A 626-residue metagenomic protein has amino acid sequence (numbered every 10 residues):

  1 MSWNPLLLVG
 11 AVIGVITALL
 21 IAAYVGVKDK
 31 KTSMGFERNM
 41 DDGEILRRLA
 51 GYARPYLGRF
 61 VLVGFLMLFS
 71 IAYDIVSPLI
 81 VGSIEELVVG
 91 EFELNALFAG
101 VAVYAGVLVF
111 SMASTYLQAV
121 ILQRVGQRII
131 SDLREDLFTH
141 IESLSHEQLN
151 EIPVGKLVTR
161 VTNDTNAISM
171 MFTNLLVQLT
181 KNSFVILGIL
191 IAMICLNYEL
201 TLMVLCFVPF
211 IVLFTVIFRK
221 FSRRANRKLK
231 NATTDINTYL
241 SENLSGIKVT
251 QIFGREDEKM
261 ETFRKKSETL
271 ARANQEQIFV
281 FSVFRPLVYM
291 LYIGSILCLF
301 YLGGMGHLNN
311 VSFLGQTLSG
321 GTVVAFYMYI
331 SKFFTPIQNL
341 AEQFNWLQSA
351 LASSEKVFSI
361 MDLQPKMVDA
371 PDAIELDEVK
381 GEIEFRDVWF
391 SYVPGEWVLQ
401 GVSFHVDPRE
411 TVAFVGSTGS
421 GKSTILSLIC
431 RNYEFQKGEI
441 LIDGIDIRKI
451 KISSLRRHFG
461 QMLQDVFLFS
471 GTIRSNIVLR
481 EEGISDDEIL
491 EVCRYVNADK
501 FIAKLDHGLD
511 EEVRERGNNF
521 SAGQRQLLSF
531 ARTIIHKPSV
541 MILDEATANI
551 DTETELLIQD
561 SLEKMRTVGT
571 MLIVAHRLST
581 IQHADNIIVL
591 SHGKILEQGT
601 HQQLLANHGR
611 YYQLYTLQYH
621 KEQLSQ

Functional and structural regions predicted by a protein language model:
M1-N39, F60-S114, I194-E199, N310-L314: Transmembrane helix-loop-helix hairpins at lipid-water interfaces of multipass membrane proteins, especially the type-1
S2-N4, F65, Y73-S77, S83 (+5 more regions): Hydrophobic alpha-helical transmembrane segments of ABC transporter permease domains
V25-D42, F65-L66, Y73-E86, V107-V154 (+12 more regions): Juxtamembrane helix-loop junctions of ABC transporter transmembrane domains
D42-P55, L157: A short amphipathic helical element positioned immediately N-terminal to and/or at the very start of a transmembrane
R54-G58, H146-E147, N163-F172, L176 (+6 more regions): An intracellular "coupling" helix at the cytosolic face of ABC transporter transmembrane type-1 domains
G90-E93, A99, A192-C206, E276-E355: Helix-loop-helix
F92, Q127, E135-T159, N163-T165 (+5 more regions): Short intracellular "coupling" helices and adjacent cytoplasmic loop segments at the cytosolic face of multi-pass
D362, D369-A370, L376-Q626: ABC-type nucleotide-binding domain
